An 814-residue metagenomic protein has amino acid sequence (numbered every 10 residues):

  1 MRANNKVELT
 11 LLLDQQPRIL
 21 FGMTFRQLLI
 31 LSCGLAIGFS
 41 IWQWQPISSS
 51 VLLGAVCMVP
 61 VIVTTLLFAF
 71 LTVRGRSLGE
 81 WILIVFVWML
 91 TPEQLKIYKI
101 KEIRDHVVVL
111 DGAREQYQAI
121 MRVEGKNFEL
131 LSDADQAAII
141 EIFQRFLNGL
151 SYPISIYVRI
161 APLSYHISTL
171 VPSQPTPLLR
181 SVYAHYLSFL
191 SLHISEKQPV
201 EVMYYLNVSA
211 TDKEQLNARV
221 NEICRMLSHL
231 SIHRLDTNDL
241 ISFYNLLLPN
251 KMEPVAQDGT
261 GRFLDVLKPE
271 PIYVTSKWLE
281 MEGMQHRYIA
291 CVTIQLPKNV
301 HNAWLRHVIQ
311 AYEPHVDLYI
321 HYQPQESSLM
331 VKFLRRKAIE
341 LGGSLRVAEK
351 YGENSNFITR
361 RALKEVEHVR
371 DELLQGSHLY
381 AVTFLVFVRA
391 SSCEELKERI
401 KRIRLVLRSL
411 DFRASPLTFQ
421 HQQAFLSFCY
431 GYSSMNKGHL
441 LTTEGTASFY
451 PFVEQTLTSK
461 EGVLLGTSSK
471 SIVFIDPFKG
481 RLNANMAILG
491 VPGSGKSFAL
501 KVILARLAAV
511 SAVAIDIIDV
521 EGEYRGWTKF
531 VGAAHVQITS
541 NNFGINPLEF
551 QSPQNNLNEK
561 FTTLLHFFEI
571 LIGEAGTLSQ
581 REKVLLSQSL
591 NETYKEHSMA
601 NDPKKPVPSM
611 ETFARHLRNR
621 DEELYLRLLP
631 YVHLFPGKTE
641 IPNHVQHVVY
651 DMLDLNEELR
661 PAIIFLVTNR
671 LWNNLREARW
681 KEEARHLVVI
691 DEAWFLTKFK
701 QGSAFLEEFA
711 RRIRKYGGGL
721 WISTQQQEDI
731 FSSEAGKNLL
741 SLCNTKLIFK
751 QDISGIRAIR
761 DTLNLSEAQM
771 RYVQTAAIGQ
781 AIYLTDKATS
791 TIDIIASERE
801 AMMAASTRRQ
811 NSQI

Functional and structural regions predicted by a protein language model:
M1-L11: Short, charged cytosolic
Q15-W42, I140, Q144, S459-T539: Glycine-rich phosphate-binding loop of nucleotide-binding enzymes
I19-F21, G54-P451: Extended, folded cores of ATP/NTP-driven motor/assembly subunits in large transport and secretion machines
G34-G54, L671: Juxtamembrane "helix exit" motif at the C-terminal ends of alpha-helical transmembrane segments in multi-pass membrane
A119-K126, D133-P153, R159-L163, Q325 (+10 more regions): P-loop NTPase motor domains
E521, S723-Q727, Q751-I753: A short beta-strand-to-loop transition that corresponds to the Sensor-1 phosphate-sensing loop of AAA+ P-loop ATPases
A533-Q537, A735-I748: A short helix-turn-beta junction within AAA+ P-loop NTPase domains corresponding to the substrate/partner-engaging
L763-I814: Conserved P-loop NTPase
